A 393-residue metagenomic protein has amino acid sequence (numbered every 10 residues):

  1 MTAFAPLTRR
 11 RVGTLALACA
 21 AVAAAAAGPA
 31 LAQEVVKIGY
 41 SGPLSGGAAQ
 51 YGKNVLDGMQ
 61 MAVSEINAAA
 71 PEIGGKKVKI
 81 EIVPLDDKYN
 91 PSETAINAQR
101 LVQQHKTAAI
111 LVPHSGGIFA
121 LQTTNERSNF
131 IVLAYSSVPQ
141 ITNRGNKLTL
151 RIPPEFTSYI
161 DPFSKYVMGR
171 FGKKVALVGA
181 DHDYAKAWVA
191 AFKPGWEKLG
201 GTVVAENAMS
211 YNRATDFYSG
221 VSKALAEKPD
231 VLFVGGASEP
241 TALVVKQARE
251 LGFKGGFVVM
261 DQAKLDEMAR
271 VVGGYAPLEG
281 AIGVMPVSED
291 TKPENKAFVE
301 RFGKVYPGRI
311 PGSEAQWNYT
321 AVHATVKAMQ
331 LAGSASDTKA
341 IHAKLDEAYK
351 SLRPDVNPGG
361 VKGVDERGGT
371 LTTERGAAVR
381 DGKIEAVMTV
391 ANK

Functional and structural regions predicted by a protein language model:
T2-F4, L15-A18, A32-K393: Extracytosolic ligand-binding ectodomains
F4-C19, A23-A26: Twin-arginine (Tat) signal peptide motif
A26-A32: Sec/Tat signal peptide C-region and signal peptidase I cleavage site
